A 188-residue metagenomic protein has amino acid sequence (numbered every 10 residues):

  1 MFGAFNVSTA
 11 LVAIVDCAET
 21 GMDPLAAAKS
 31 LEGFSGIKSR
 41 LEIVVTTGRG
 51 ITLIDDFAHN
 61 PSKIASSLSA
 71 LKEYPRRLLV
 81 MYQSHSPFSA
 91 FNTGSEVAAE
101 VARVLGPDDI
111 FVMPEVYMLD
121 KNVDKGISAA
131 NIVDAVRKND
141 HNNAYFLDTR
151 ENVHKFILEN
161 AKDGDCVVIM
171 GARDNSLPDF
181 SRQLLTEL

Functional and structural regions predicted by a protein language model:
M1-A4: A short glycine-threonine-serine/GTX helix/turn-capping micro-motif
N6-T9: Hydrophobic alpha-helical transmembrane segments
V12-L188: ATP-dependent carboxylate-amine ligase
